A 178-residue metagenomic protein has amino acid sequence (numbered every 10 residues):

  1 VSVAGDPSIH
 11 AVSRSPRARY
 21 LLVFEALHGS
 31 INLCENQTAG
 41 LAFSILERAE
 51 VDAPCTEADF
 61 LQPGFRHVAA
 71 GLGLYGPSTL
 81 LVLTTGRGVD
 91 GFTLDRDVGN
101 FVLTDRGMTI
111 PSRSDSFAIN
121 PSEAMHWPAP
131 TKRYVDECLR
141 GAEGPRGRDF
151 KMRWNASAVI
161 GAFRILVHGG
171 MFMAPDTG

Functional and structural regions predicted by a protein language model:
V1-G178: IMPase-like, lithium-sensitive Mg2+-dependent phosphomonoesterase catalytic core
